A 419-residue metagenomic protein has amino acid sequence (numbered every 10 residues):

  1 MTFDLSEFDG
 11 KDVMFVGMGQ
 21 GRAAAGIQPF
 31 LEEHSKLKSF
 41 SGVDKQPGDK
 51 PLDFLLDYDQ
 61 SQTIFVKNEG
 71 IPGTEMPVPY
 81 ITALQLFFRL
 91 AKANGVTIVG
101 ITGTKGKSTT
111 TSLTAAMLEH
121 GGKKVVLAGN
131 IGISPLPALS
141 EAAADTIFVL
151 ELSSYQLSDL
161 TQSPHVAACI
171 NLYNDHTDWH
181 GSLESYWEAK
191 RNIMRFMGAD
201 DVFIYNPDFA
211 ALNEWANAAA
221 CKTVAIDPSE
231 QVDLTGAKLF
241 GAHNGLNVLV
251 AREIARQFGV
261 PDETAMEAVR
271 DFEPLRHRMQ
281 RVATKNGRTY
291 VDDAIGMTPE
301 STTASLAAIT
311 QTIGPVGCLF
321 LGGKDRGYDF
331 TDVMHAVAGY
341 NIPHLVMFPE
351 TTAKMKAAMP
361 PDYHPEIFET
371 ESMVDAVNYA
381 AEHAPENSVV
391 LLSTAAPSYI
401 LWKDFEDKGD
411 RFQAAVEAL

Functional and structural regions predicted by a protein language model:
M1-G100, G121, R270, R278-Q280 (+1 more regions): Short, basic phosphate-binding NTP loop
E7-F8, K124, A237-P343: Nucleotide phosphate-binding/pyrophosphate-handling subdomain across enzymes that bind or process nucleotide phosphates
V16, E151, C169-N171, V316 (+1 more regions): Short beta-strands and strand-loop turn motifs
L31, F65, I101, N130 (+10 more regions): Residue-level signal for inorganic ion chemistry
K38-D44, F203-P207, C318-L321, N341-E350: Short internal beta-strands
F54-S61, E69-P207, A211-A220, T312 (+1 more regions): Phosphate-binding loop of NTP-binding sites
A255, T331-S388: C-terminal helical cap/extension that packs against the catalytic core of soluble nucleotide-cofactor enzymes
A395-L419: Glycine/aspartate-rich loop-and-adjacent alpha/beta segment that forms the canonical ThDP
